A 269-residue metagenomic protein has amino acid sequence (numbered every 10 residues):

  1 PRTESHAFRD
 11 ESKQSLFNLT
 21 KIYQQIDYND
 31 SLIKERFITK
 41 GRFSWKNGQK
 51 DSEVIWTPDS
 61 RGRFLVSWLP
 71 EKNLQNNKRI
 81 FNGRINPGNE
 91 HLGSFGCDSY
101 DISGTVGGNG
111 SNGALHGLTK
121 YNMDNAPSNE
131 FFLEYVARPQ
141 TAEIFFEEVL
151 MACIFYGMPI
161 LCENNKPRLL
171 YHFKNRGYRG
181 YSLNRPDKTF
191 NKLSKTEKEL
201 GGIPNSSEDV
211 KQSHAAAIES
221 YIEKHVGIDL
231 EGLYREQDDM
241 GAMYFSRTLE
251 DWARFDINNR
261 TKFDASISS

Functional and structural regions predicted by a protein language model:
P1-R185, K224-S269: RNase H-like, metal-dependent nuclease domains and their acidic two-metal-ion catalytic environment used
S182-L230: Short alpha-helix plus adjacent loop in nuclease-associated cores
